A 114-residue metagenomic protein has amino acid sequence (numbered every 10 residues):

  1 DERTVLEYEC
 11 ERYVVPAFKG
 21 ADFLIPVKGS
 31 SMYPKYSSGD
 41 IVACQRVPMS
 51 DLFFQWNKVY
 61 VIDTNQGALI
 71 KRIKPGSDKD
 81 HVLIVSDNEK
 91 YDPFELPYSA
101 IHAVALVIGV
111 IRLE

Functional and structural regions predicted by a protein language model:
D1-S38, P48-L52, R112-L113: Short, positionally conserved secondary-structure boundary motifs
M49-N57, K71-R72: Short, Lys/Arg- and Gly-enriched loop/turn segments at beta-strand edges
D63-L69, A100-H102: Short coil-to-beta-strand transition motifs
H81-L83, D87-E114: Amphipathic alpha-helical interface segments
